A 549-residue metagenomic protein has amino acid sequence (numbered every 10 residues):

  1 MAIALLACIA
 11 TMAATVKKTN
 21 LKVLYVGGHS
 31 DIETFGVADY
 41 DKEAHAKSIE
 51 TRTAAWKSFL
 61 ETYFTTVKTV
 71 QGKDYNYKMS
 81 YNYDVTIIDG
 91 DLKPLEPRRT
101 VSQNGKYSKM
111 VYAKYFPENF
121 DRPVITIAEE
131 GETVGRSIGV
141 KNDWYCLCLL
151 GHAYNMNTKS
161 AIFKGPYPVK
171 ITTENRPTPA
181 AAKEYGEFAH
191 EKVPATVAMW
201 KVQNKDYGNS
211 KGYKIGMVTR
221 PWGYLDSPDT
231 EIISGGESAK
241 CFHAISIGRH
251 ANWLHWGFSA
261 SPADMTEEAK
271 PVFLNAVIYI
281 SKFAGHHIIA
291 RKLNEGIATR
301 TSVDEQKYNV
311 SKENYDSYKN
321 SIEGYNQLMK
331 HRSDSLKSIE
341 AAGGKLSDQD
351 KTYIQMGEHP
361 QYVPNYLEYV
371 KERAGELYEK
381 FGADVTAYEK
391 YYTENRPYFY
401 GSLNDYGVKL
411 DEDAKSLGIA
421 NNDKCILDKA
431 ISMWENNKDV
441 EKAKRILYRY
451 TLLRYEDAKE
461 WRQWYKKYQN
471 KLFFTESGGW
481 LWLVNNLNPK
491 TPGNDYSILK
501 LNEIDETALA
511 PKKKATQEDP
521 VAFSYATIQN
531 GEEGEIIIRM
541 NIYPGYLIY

Functional and structural regions predicted by a protein language model:
M1-K18: Bacterial Sec-dependent N-terminal signal peptides
T15-N20, L225-Y398: Extracellular ligand-binding/catalytic regions of CAZymes and related secreted enzymes and adhesion modules
K22-V26, I32-V134: Helical hinge/lid and interdomain linker segments adjacent to catalytic or ligand-binding clefts that mediate domain
D31-D39, V134-G135, C241-H243, A263-E267 (+1 more regions): Short, solvent-exposed loop/turn elements at domain surfaces
T34-I49, L95-V111, A195-R220, L417-N421 (+1 more regions): Surface-exposed intrinsically disordered loops and tails
T126-S227: An acidic, glycine-rich "communication" segment
L150-G151, D334-L509: Long, helix-rich interaction regions
L509-Y549: Structural recognition of alpha-helix starts/caps
